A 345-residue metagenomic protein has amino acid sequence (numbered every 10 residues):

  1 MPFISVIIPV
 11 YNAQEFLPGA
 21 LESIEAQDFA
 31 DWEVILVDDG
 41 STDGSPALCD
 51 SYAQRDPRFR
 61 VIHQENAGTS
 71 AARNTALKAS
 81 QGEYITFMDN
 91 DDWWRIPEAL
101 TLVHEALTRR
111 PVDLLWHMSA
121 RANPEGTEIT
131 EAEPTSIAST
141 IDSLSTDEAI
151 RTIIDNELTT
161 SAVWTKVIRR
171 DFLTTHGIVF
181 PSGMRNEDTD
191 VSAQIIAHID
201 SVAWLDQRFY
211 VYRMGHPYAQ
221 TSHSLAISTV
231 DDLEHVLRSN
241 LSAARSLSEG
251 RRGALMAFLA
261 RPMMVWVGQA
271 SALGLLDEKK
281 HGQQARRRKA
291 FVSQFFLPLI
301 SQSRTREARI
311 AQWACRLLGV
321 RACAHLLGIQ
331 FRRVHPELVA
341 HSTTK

Functional and structural regions predicted by a protein language model:
M1-E25: N-proximal low-complexity "stem/linker" segments adjacent to membrane-targeting elements
P2-I4, E25-L36, G44, D56-R60: Short loop->beta transition adjacent to catalytic acidic/histidine clusters or analogous donor-positioning motifs
I24, D39-G40, A67, A76 (+1 more regions): Conserved short acidic donor-positioning loop in nucleotide-sugar-dependent glycosyltransferases
A30, D38-L48, E65-A67: A conserved acidic beta->alpha catalytic loop
Q64-S80, W93: Glycine-rich, basic loop-to-helix element that forms the pyrophosphate-binding segment of sugar-nucleotide handling
T69, N90-A203, Y210-S228: Donor-binding/catalytic cores of nucleotide-activated saccharide and glycerol-phosphate transferases/polymerases
I85: Short aromatic/hydrophobic "clamp" motif used to bind/position activated sugar donors
A272-K345: Membrane-interface aromatic/basic loop that binds lipid-linked glycans or pyrophosphate carriers, typified by
